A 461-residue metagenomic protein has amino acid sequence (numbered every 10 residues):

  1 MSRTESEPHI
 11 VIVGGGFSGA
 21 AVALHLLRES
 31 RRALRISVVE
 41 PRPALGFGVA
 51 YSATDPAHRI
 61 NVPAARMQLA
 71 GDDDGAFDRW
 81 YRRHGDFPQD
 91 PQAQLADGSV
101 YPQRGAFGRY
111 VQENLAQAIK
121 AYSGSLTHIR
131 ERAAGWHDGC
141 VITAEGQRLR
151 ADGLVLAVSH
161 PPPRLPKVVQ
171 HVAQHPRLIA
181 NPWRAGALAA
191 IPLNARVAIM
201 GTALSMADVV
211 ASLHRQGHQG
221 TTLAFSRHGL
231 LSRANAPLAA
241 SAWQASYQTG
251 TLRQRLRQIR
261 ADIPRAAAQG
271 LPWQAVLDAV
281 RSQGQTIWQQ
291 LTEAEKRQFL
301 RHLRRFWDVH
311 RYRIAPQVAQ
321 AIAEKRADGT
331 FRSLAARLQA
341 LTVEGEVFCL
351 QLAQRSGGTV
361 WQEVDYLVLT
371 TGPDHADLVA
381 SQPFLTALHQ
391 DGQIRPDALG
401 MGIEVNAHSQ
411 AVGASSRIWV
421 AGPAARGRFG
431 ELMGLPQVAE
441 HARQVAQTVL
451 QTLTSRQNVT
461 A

Functional and structural regions predicted by a protein language model:
S2-V49, Q92-G250, R257-S455, A461: Flavin (primarily FAD) cofactor-binding/catalytic cores of flavoenzymes
S52-R79, A240-R255, Q317-V318: N-terminal glycine-rich dinucleotide-binding loop that anchors FAD/FMN and/or NAD(P) in oxidoreductases
D55-G71, G75, G85, D90-L115: Dinucleotide-binding Rossmann-like beta1-alpha1 core, especially the glycine-rich loop that anchors the ADP
D74-Y81, G85, S415-V420: Short coil-to-beta-strand
